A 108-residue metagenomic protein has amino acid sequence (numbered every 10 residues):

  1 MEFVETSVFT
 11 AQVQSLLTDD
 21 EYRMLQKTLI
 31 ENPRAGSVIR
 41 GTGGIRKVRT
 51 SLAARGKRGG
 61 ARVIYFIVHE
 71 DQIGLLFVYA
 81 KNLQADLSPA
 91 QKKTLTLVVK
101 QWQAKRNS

Functional and structural regions predicted by a protein language model:
M1-D20: Arg/Lys-rich, positively charged N-terminal/basic patches that mediate binding to nucleic acids
E5, L25, T42-R46: A generic structural signal for short beta-strands and their flanking turns/coil linkers
A11, D19-G36: Negatively charged, low-complexity tracts enriched in Asp/Glu with abundant Ser/Thr
D20, M24, G59, A90 (+1 more regions): Charged, alpha-helix-enriched surfaces in structured cytosolic catalytic cores of large nucleotide-utilizing machines
M24, E31, G44, Q103-K105: Sequence/structural signature of beta-propeller domains
V38-Y79, L83: Basic/aromatic recognition patch in beta-strand/loop cores that engages polyanionic ligands
F66-S108: Enriched for short, Lys/Arg-rich terminal
